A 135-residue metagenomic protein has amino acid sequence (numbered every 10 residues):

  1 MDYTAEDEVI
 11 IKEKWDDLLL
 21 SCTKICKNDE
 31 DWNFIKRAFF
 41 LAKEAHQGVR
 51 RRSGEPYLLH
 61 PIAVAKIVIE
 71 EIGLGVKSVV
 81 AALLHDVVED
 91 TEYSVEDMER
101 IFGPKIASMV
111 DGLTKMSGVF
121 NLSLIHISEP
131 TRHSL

Functional and structural regions predicted by a protein language model:
M1-S128, R132: Active-site helical microenvironments for divalent-metal-assisted chemistry
